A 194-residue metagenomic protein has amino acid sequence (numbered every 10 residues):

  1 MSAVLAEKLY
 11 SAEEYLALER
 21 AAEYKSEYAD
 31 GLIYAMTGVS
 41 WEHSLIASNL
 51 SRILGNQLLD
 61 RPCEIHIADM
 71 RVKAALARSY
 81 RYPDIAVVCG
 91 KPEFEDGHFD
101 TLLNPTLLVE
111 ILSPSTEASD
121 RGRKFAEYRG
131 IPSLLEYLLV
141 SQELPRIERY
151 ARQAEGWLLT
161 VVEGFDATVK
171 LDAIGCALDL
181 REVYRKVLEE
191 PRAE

Functional and structural regions predicted by a protein language model:
M1-E194: Gly/Pro/Ser/Thr-rich low-complexity, intrinsically disordered segments predominantly at protein N-termini
